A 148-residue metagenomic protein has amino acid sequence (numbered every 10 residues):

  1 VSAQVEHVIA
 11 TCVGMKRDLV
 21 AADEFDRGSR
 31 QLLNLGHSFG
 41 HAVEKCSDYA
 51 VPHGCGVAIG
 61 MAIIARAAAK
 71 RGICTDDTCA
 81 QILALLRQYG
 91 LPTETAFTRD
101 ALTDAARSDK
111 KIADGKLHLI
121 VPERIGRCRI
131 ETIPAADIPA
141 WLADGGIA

Functional and structural regions predicted by a protein language model:
V1-A101: Active-site segments that bind and position negatively charged phosphate/pyrophosphate groups
I73-A148: C-terminal charged capping/lid subdomain of soluble metabolic enzymes
